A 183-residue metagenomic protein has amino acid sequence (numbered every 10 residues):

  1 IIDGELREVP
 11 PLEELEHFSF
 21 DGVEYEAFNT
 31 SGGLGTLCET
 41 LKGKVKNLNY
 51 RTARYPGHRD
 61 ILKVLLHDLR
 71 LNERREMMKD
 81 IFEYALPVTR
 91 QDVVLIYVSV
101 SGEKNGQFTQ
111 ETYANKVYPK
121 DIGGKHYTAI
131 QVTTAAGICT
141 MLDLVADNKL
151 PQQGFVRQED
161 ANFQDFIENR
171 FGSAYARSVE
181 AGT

Functional and structural regions predicted by a protein language model:
I1-T183: C-terminal catalytic/substrate-binding lobe primarily of soluble NAD(P)-dependent oxidoreductases
